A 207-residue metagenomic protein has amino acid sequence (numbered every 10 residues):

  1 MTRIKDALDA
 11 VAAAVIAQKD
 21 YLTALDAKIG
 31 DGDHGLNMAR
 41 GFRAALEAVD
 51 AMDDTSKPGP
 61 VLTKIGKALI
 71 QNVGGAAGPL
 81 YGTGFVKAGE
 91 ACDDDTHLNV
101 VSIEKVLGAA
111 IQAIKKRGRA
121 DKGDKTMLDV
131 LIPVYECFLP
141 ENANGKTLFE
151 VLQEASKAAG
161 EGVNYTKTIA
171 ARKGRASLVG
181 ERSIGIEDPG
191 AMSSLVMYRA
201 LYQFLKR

Functional and structural regions predicted by a protein language model:
M1-R207: N-terminal loops that bind phosphate or other acidic moieties and the adjacent beta-alpha structural core
